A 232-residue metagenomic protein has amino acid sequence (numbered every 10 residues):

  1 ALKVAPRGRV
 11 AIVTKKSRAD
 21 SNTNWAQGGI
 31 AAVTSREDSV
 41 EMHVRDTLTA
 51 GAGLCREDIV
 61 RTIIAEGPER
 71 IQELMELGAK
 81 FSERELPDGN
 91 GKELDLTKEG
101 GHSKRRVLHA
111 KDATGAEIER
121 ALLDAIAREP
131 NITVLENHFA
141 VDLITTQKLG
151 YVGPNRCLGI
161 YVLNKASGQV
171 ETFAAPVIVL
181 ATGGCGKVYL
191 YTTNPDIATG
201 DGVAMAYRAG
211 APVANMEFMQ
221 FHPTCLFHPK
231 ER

Functional and structural regions predicted by a protein language model:
A1-R45, K111-R232: Residues forming the flavin
S17-R18, V40, R56, G67 (+3 more regions): Hydrophobic alpha-helical segments and their boundary regions
N24, G28, G78-R106, A110: Beta1-alpha1 glycine-rich phosphate/pyrophosphate-binding loop at the start of Rossmann-like nucleotide-binding domains
S35, D58-T62, A110: A short N-terminal beta->alpha junction/helix N-cap motif
V44-A52, H102, G183: A short small-residue
A50-D95: Rossmann-like flavin
G53-E57, L94-R120, G186-L190: Helix-loop-beta segment of a Rossmann-like dinucleotide-binding subdomain
T62, Q72-A79, S103-R106, L149-N155: Short, charged low-complexity intrinsically disordered segments located at boundaries of structured domains
